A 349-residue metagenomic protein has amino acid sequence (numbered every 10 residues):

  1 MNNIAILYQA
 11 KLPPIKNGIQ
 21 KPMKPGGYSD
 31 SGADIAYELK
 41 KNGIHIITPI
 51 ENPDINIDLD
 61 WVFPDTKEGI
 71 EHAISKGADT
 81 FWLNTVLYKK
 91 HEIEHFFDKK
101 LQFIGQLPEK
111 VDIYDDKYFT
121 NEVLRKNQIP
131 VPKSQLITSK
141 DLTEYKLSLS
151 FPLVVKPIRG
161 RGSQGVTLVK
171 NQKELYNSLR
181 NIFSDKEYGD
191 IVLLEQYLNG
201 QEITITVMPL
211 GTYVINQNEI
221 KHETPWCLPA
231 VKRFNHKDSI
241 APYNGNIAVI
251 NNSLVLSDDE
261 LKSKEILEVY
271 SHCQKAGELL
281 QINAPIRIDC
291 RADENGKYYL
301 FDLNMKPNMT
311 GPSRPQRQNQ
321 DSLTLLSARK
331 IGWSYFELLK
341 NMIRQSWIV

Functional and structural regions predicted by a protein language model:
M1-F103: ATP-binding N-terminal substructure of ATP-dependent carboxylate-amine bond-forming enzymes
N2, K100, K110-Q201, P209-V214 (+2 more regions): Active-site nucleotide/adenylate-binding loops and adjacent lid/helix of ATP-dependent enzymes
I35, L39, T120-R125, A328: Structural element of the ATP-grasp superfamily
I46, T80, F103-I104, V131 (+2 more regions): Hydrophobic beta-strand scaffold residues
V86-K90, E109, R233-H236: Short glycine-enriched loops at secondary-structure junctions
K170-K264, E268, A292-Y299: Phosphate-binding site of ATP-dependent enzymes
E260-V349: ATP-dependent carboxylate activation and anion-phosphoryl transfer catalytic cores that bind Mg-ATP to form
